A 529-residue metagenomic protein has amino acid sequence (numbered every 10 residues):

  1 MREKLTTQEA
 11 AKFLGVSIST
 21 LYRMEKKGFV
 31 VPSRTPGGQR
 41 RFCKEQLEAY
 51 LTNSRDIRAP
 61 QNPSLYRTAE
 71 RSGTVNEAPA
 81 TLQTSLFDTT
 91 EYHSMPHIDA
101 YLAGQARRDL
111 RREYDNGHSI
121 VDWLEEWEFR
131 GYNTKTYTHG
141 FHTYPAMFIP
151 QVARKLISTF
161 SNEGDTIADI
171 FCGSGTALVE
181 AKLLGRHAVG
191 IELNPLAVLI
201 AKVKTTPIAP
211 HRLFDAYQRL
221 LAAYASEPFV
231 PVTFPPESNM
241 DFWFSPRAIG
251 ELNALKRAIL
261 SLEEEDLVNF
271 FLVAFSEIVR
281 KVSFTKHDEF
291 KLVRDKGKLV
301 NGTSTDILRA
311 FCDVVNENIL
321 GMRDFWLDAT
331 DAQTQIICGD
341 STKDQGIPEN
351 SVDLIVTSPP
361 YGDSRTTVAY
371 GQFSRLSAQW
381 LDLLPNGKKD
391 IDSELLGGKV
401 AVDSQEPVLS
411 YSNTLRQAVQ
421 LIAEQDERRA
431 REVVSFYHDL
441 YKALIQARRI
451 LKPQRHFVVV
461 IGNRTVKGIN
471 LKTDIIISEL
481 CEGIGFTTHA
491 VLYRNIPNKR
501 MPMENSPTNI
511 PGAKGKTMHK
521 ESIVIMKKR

Functional and structural regions predicted by a protein language model:
M1-R23: Polyanion-binding surface elements
K4-E9, V30-D56: Short helix-start
L47-L86: A short, Lys/Arg-enriched interface patch at domain edges and termini
A153, D165-L184, A188-P195, A201 (+5 more regions): Conserved proline-anchored active-site loop of SAM-dependent methyltransferases that bridges a beta-strand
P195-A258, L262, F373-Q405: Conserved phosphoryl-transfer catalytic core
I249-T357, G362-G371: SAM-dependent nucleic-acid methyltransferase catalytic core
Y361-Q446: SAM-dependent methyltransferase catalytic-core segment centered on the flexible catalytic loop and adjoining short
K452, T508-R529: Core SAM-dependent methyltransferase catalytic element
